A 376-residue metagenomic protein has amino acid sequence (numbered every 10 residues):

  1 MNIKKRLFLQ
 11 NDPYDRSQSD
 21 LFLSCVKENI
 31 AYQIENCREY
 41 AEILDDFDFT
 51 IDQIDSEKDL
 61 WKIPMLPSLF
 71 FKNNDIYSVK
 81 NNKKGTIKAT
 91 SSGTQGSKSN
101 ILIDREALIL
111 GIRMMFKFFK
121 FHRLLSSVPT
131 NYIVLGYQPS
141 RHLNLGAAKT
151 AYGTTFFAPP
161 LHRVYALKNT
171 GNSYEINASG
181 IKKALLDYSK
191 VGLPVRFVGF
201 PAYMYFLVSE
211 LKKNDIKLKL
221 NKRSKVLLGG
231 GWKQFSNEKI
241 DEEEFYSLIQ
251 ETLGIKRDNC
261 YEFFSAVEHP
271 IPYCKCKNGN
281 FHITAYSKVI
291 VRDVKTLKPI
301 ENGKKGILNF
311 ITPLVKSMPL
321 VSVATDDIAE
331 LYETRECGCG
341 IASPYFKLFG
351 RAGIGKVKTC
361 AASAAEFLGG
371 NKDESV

Functional and structural regions predicted by a protein language model:
M1-P13, D20-A31, T155-V376: Active-site glycine/GP-rich loop and adjacent strand/helix microenvironment that borders small-molecule binding pockets
M1-T90, G96-A151, A158-H162, K168 (+5 more regions): Nucleotide 5′-phosphate-binding alpha/beta core
T90-K98, G230, V267-H269: Ser/Thr-glycine-rich phosphate-binding loops at phosphate-binding pockets of nucleotides, nucleotide cofactors
